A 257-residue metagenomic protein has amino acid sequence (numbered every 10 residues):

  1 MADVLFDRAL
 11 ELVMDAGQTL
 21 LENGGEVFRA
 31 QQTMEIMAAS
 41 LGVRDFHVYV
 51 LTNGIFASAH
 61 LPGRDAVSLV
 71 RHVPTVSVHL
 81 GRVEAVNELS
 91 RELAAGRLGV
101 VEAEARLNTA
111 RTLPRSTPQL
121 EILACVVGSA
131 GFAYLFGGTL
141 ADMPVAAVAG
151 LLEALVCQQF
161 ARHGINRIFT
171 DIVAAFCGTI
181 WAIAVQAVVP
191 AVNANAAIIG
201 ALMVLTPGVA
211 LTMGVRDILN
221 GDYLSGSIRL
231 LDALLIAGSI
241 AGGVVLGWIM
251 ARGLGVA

Functional and structural regions predicted by a protein language model:
M1-R97: Soluble N-terminal domains of membrane-associated systems
F28, L98, E102-R115, I168-F169 (+1 more regions): Cytosolic regulatory modules rich in charged/polar residues
Y49, A66-G81, A95, T109-V126 (+1 more regions): Alpha-helical transmembrane segments and immediately membrane-proximal extracytoplasmic
R64-T75, A85-L93, R115-I122, A141-G150 (+1 more regions): Hydrophobic alpha-helical transmembrane segments
N108-R167: Internal active-site segments that recognize and position negatively charged phosphoryl groups and nucleotide moieties
G131-F136, L152-A161, C177, W181-V189 (+2 more regions): Alpha-helical membrane-inserting segments
V145-V148, N166-C177, G200, S227-D232: Cytoplasmic-side transmembrane-helix entry/capping segments in multi-pass membrane proteins
Q186-A257: Generic detector of multi-pass transmembrane helix bundles and their immediately adjacent loops in polytopic membrane
